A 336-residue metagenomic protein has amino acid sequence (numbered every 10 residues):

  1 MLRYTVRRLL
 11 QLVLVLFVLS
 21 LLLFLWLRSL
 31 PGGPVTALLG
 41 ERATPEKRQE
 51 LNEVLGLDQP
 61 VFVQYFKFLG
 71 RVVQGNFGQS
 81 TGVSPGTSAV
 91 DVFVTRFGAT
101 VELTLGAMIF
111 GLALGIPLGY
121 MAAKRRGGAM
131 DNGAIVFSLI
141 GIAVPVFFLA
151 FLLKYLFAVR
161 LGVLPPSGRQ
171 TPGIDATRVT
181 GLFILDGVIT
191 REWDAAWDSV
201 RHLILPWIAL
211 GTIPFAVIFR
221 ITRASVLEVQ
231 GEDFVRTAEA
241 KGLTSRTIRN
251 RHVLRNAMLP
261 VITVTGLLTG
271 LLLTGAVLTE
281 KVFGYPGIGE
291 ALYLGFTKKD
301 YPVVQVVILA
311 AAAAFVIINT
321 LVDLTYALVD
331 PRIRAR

Functional and structural regions predicted by a protein language model:
M1-P60, T95, M121, A129-V144 (+2 more regions): N-terminal signal-anchor/first transmembrane alpha helix
L2-Y4, F97-M130, V146, A176-R336: Alpha-helical transmembrane segments of integral membrane proteins, especially multi-pass inner/plasma-membrane
L9, L51, V61-F77, A89 (+8 more regions): Hydrophobic alpha-helical segments of integral membrane proteins, encompassing both true transmembrane helices
Q11, L19, F110-G111, S138 (+3 more regions): Transmembrane alpha-helical core residues of multi-pass small-molecule transporters, especially secondary transporters
L16-F66, G82, F157-A195: Hydrophobic alpha-helical transmembrane segments of membrane transport/permease proteins and related membrane-embedded
F17-L21, I140-G162, V264-T269: Hydrophobic alpha-helical membrane-insertion segments
L23, L27, P31, V35 (+6 more regions): Membrane-water interface at transmembrane helix exits
D58-I116: An internal, D/E-rich "acidic patch" concept
